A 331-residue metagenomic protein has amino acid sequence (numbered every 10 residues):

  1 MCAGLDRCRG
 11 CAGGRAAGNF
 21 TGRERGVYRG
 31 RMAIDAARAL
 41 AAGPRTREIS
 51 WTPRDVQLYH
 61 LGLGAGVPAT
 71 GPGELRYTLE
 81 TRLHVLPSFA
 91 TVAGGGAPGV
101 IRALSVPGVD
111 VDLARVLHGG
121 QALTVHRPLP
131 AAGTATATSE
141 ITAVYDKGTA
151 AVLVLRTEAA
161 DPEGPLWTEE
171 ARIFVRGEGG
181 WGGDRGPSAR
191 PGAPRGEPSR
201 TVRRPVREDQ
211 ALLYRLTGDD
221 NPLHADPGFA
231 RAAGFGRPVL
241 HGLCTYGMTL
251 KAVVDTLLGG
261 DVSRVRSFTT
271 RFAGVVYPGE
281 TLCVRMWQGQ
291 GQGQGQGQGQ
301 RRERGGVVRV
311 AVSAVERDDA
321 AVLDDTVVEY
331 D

Functional and structural regions predicted by a protein language model:
M1-R29: Compositionally biased, low-complexity flexible segments
G10, G18, F89-V111, H241-L258: Short beta-strand/loop turn elements enriched in aromatics
G30-T134, E329: Hydrophobic, proline/glycine-rich low-complexity stretches
R31-R45, G99, V116-V202, V276-G279 (+1 more regions): HotDog/MaoC-like acyl-thioester-processing domains
A33-T78, G192-T245, A252-D255: A contiguous, surface-exposed recognition patch within enzymatic or periplasmic domains that forms
A39, E48-S50, E74-T78, V85-T91 (+14 more regions): Residue-level preference for alpha-helix termini and adjacent loops
G94-G96, D112-L113, E169-E170, T201-Q210: Short, mixed-charge, low-aromatic patches
L223-H224, G228-G289, R304-V308, V312-L323 (+1 more regions): Catalytic-pocket segment enriched in acidic/His residues
